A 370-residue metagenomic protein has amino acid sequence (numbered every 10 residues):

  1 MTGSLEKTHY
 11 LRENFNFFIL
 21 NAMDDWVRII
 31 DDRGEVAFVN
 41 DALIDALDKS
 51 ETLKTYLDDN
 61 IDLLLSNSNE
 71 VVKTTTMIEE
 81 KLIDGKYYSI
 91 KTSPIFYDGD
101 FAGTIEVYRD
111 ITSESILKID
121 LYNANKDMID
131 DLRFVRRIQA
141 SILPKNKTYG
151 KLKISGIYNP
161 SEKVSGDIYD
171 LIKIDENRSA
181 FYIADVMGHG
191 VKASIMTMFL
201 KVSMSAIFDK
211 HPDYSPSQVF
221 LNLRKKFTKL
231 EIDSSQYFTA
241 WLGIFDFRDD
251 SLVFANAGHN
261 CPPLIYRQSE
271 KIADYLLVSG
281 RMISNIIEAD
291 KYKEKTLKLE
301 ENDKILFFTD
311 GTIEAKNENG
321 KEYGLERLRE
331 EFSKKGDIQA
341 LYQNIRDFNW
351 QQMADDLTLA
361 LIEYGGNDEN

Functional and structural regions predicted by a protein language model:
M1, D110, D185, D310 (+1 more regions): Conserved acidic
T2-Y10, I95-K126, I313: Sensory coupling linkers of modular signal transduction proteins
E6-D41: Sensory modules in modular signal-transduction proteins
D31, V39-S50, G258, T309: N-terminal capping loop/helix in small sensory signaling domains highlighted by a polar->aromatic N-x2-3-F motif
L43-T55, S194, D209, N317-E322: PAS/PAS-like sensory domain cap-loop motif
T52-D84, L341-D347: Terminal output helix/cap of sensory domains in signal transduction proteins
T76, K298-F307, T312-N370: C-terminal catalytic subdomain
I83, Y87, D120-L306, Q352-E369: … and, occasionally, acidic/histidine-rich disordered N-termini of signaling adaptors
